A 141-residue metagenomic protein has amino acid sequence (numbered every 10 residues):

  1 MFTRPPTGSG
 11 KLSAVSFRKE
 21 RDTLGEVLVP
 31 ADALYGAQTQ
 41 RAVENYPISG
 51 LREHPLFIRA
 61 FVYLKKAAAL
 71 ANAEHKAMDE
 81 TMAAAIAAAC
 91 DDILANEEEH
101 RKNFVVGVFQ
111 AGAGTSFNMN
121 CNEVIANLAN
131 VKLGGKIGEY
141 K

Functional and structural regions predicted by a protein language model:
M1-K141: Conserved, well-structured ligand/cofactor-binding cores
